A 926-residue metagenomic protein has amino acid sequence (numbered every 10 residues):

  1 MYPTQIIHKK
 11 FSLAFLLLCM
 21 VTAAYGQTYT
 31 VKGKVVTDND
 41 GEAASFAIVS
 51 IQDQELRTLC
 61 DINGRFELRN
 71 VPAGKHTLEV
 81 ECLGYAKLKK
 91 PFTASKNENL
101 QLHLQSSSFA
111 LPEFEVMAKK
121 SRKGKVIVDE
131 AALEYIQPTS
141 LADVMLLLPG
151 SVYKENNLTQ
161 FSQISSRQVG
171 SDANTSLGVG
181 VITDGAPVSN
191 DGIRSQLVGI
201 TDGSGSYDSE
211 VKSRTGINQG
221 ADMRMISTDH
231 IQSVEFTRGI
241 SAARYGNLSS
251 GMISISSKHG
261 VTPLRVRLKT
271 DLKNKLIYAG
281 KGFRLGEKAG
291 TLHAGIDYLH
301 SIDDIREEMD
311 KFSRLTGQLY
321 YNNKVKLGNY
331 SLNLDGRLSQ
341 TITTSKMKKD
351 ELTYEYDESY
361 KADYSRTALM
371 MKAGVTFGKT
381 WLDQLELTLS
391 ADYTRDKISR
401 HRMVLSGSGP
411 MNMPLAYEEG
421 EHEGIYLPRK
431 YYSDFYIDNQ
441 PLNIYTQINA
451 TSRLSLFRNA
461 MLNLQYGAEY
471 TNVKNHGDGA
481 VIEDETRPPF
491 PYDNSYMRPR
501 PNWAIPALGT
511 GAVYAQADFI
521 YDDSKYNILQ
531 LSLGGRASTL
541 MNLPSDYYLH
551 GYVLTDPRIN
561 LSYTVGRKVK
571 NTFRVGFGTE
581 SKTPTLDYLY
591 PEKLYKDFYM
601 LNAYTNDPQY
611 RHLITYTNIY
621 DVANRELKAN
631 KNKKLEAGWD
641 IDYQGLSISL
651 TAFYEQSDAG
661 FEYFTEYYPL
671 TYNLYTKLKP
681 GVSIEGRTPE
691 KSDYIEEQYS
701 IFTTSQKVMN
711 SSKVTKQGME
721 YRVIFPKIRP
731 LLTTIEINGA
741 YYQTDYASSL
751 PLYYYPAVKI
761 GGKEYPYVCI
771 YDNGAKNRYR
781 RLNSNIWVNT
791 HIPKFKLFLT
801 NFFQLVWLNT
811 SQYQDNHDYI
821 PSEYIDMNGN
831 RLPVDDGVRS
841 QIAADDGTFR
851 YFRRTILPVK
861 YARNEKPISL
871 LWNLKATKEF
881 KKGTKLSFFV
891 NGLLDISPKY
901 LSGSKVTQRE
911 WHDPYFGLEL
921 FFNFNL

Functional and structural regions predicted by a protein language model:
T30, R265-H300, E307-Y393: Transmembrane beta-barrel wall of Gram-negative outer-membrane proteins
V36-D40, A47-S50, E81-Y85, S95-E134: Short, acidic, small-residue-rich periplasmic hinge/interaction motif at the N-terminus of Gram-negative outer-membrane
L100-H103, K212-R265: A beta-strand signature from Gram-negative outer-membrane beta-barrel systems, especially the internal plug domain
A142, L146-D208: Extracytoplasmic beta-strand/coil segments of soluble accessory domains associated with Gram-negative outer-membrane
S206, S657-A659, Q804-T855, K866-S869 (+1 more regions): C-terminal beta-signal and adjacent terminal beta-strands/loops of Gram-negative outer-membrane beta-barrel proteins
V325-T341, Y360-D546, G566-K568, G718-E720 (+1 more regions): Face-selective signature of the C-terminal outer-membrane beta-barrel domain
A504-S647, T651-Q656, R781: Structural signature of Gram-negative outer-membrane beta-barrels, strongest in the C-terminal barrel of TonB-dependent
K525, Y654, N673-N816: Gram-negative outer-membrane beta-barrel transporters
